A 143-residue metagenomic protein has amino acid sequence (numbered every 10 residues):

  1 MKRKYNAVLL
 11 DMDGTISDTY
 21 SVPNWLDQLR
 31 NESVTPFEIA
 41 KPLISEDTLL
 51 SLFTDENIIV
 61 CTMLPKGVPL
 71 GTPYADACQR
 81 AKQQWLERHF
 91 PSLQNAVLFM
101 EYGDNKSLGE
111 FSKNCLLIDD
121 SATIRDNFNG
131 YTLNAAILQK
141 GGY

Functional and structural regions predicted by a protein language model:
R3-R88: Alpha-helical substrate-recognition element adjacent to the catalytic core
S17-Y20, G67-G71, N105-G109, I124-N127 (+1 more regions): Short catalytic/ligand-binding loop motif for oxyanion handling, primarily in non-cytosolic enzymes, centered on
L52-T54, E110-S112, F128: Short, conserved loop/helix-junction motifs that constitute active-site signature segments in enzyme catalytic cores
T54-N57, E87-A96, N129-A135: Structural alpha-beta junctions
N57-I59, L98, L116: A structural signal for isolated positions on well-ordered beta-strands in alpha/beta enzyme cores
Y74-R80, L93-F99, N134-Q139: Lumenal/extracellular "mature" regions of secretory-pathway glycan-modifying transferases
F90-N114: Donor nucleotide-activated moiety binding/catalytic core segment of transferases that use nucleotide-activated donors
L116-Y143: Acidic, Mg2+-coordinating phosphoryl-transfer loop and its flanking beta/alpha structural elements, shared across
